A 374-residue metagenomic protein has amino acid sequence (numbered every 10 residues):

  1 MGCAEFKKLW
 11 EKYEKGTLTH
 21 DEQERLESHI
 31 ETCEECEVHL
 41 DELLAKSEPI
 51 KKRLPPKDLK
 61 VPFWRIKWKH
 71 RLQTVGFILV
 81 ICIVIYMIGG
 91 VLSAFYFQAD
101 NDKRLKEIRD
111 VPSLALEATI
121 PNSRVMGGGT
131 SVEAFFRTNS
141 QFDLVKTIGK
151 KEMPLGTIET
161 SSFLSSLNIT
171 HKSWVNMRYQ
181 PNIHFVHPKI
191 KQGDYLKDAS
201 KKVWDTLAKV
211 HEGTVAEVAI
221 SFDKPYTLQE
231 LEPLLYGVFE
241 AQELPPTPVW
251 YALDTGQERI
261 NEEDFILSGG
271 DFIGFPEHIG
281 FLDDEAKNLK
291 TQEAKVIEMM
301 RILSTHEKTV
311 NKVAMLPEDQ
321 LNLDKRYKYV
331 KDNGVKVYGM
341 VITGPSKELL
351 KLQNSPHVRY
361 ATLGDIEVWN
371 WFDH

Functional and structural regions predicted by a protein language model:
M1-W10: Short, charge-enriched, intrinsically disordered boundary segments that mark the beginning of a structured element
K15-G16, L44-K51: Short cysteine/histidine-rich zinc-coordinating motifs and their immediately flanking basic loops
T17-E42: N-terminal amphipathic alpha-helical interaction or autoinhibitory segments
E48-R65, A94-G193: N-terminal, intrinsically disordered, polar/charged segments of Gram-positive cell-envelope systems that serve as
P62-H70, T74: Membrane-helix interfacial "entry" motifs
V75-L92: Hydrophobic membrane-insertion alpha-helices, especially the h-region of bacterial N-terminal signal peptides
F142-G280: Extracytoplasmic beta-rich ectodomain segments of secreted or membrane-anchored proteins
L282-H374: Extracytoplasmic/luminal low-complexity segments enriched in Pro/Gly and acidic/polar residues that act as flexible
